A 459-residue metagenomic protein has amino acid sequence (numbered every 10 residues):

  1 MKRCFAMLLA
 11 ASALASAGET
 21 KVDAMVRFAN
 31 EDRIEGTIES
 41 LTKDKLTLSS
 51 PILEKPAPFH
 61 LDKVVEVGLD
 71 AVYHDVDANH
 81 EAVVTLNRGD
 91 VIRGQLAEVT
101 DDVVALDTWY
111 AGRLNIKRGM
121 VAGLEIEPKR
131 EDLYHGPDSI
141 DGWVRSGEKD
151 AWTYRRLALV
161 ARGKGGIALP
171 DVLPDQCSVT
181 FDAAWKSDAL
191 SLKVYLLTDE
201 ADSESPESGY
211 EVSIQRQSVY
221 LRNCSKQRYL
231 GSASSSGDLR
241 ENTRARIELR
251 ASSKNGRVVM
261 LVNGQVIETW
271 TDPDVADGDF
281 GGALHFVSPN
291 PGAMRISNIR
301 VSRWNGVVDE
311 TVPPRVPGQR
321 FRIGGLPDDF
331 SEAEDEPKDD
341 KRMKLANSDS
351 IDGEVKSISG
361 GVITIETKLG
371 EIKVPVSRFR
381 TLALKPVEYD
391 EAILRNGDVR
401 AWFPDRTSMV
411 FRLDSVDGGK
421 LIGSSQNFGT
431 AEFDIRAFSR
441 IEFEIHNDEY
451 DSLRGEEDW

Functional and structural regions predicted by a protein language model:
M1-C4: Positively charged n-region of N-terminal signal peptides that target proteins for export
A6-M7, K226: General helical structural elements
M7-G18: Hydrophobic h-region of N-terminal signal peptides that target proteins for export in Gram-negative bacteria
A17-W459: Compositionally biased alpha-helical segments
